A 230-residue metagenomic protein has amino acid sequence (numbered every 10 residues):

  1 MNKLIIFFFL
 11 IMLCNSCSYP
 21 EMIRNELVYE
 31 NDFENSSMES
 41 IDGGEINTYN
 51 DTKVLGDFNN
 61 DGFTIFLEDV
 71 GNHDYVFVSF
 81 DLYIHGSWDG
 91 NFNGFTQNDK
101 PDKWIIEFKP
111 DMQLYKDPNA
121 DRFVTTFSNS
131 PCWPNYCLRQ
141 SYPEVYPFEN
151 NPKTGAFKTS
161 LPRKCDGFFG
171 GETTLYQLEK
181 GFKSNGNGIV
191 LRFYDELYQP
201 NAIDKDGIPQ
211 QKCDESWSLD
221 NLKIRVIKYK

Functional and structural regions predicted by a protein language model:
N2-F8: Sec-dependent signal peptide recognition, specifically the positively charged N-region followed immediately by
L13-S16: C-terminal motif of bacterial Sec signal peptides marking the signal peptidase cleavage site
S18-E45, Q113-P131, N135, K230: Extracellular carbohydrate-recognition regions
D42-D61: Short carbohydrate-recognition loop motifs
D57-S79, G86, N98-W104, G171-K180 (+1 more regions): Short beta-strands within extracellular/lumenal beta-sheet-rich domains
H73, Y83-K100, W133, Q199-A202: Extended, low-complexity, turn-rich repeat/linker tracts enriched in Gly/Pro/Ser/Thr and Asp/Glu that occur
F95-Y115, N221: Short edge-strand/loop segments of extracellular domains
Q140-K230: Terminal, low-complexity interaction segments
